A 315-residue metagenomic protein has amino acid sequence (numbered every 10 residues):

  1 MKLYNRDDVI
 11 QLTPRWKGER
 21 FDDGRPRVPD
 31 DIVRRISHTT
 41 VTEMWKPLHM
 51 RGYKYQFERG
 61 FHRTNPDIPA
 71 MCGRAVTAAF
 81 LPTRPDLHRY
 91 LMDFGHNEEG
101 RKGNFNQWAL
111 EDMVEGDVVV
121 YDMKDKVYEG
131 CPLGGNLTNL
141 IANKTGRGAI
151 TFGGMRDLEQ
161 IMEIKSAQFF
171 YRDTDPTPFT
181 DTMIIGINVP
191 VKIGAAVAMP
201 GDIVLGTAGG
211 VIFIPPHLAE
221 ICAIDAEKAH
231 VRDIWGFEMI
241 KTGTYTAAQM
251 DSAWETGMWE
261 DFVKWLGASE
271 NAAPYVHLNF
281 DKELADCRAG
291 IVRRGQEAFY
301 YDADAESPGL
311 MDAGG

Functional and structural regions predicted by a protein language model:
M1, G314-G315: Short, solvent-exposed mixed-charge patches
M1-R20, D31-V33: Short acidic, Pro/Gly- and aromatic-enriched capping/linker segments at domain boundaries
K17-D22, V191, V204: Active-site and channel-lining beta-strand-loop segments that bind or position nucleotide-derived/phosphorylated
R20-F21, R27, M199: Short conserved micro-motifs on helix faces and helix-strand junctions that flank and scaffold key functional residues
G24, I141, D202-V204: Buried hydrophobic positions in well-ordered alpha/beta secondary-structure cores of metabolic enzymes
R25, G210-V211: Structural motif
D30, R34-P200, F213-G314: Feature captures the catalytic cores and cofactor-binding loops of soluble hydro-lyases/lyases that act on carboxylate
G206-A208: Basic (Lys/Arg-enriched) interaction patch that binds polyanionic ligands
